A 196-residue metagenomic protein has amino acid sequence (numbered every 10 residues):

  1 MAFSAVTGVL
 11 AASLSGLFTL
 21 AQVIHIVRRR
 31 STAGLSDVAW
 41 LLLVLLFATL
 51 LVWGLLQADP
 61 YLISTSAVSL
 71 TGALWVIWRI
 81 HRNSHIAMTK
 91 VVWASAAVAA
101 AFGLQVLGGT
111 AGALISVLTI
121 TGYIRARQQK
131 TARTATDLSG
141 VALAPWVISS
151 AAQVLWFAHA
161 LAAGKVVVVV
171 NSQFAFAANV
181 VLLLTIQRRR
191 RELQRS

Functional and structural regions predicted by a protein language model:
M1-S196: Alpha-helical membrane-protein topology signature
